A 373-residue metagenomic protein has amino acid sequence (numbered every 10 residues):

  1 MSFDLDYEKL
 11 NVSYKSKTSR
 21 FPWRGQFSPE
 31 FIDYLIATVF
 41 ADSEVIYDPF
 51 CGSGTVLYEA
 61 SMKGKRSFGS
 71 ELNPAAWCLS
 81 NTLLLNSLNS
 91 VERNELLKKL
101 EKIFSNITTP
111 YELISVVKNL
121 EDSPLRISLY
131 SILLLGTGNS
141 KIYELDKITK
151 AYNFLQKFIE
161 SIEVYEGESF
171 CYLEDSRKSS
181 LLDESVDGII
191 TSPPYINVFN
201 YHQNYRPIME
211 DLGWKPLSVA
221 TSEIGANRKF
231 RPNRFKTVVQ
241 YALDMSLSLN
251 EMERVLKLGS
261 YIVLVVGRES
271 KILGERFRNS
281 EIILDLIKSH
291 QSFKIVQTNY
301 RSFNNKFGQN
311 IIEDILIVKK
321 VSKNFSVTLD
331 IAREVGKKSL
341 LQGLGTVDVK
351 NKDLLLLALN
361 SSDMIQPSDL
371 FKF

Functional and structural regions predicted by a protein language model:
M1-A41: S-adenosyl-L-methionine
F27-F31, L35-K99, G167-S169, E174-S179 (+8 more regions): Conserved S-adenosyl-L-methionine
L88, G308-F373: Flexible, glycine-/basic-rich loop-and-beta segments that form/coincide with the SAM-dependent methyltransferase
E121-T191, I196-Q203: SAM-dependent nucleic-acid methyltransferase catalytic core
L181, N305-N310: Short glycine-biased active-site loop of nucleotidyltransferases that positions the nucleotide triphosphate and helps
P194-E251, L256: SAM-dependent methyltransferase catalytic-core segment centered on the flexible catalytic loop and adjoining short
R228-Q291: Conserved Class I SAM-dependent methyltransferase catalytic core
S292-N304: Conserved S-adenosyl-L-methionine
